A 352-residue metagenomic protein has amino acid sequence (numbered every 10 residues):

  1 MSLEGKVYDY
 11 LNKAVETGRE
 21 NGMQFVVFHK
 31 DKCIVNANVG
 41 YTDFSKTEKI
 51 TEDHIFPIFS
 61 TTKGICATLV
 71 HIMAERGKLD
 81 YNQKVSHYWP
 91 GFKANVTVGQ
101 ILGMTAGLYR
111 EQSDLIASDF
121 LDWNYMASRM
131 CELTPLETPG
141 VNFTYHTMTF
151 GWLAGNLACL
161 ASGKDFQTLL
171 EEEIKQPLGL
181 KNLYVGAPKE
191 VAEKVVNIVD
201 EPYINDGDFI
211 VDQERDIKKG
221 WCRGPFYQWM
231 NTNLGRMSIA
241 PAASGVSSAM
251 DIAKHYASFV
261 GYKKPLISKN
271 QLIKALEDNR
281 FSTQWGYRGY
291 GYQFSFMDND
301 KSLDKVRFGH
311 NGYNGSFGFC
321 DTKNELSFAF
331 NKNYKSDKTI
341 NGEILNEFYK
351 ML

Functional and structural regions predicted by a protein language model:
S2-F56, K78-Q83: Short, conserved catalytic-motif segment at the N-terminal edge
Y8-N12, D31, H54-N82, A154-C159 (+2 more regions): Active-site SXXK
N21-M23, I34, D165, N314-F317: Short loop/turn microsegments at loop-to-beta-strand junctions
K32, N95-S302: Short, surface-exposed loop or secondary-structure junction motifs that flank catalytic or metal-binding residues
I34-A37, F319, E325-Y334: Short, well-ordered beta-strand elements
Y81-A94, P177: Short, glycine/proline-biased beta-turn/loop segments that scaffold the active-site neighborhood
I239-V246, R307-F319, K332-K338: Glycine-rich phosphate/pyrophosphate-binding beta-alpha loops
G261, Q271, L276-R280, D337-L352: Short, gly/Ser/Thr-rich active-site loops of penicillin-recognizing serine hydrolases
